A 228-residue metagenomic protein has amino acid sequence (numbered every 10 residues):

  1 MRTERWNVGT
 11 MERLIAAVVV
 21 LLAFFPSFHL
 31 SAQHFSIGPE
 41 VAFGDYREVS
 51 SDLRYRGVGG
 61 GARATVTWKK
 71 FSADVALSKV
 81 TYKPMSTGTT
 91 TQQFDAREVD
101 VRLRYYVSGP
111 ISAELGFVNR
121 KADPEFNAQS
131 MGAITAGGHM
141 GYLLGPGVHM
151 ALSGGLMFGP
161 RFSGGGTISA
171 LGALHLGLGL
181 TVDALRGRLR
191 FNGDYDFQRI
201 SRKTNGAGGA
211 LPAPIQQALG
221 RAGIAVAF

Functional and structural regions predicted by a protein language model:
L30-T87, A227: Short glycine/proline- and aromatic-enriched beta-strand/turn motifs that initiate or cap beta-hairpins
Q33, R54-G60, T81, Q93-V99 (+4 more regions): Residues that define the transmembrane beta-barrel architecture of outer-membrane proteins
F35, T67-F71, Y106-I111, L143-G147 (+1 more regions): Outer-membrane beta-barrel channels and translocator barrels
I37-D45, V75-K79, V101, A113-N119 (+4 more regions): Transmembrane beta-barrel strands of outer-membrane/channel proteins
A42-S50, S78-T87, V118-F126, M157-G165 (+1 more regions): Sequence/structural signature of outer-membrane beta-barrel proteins
G61-T65, D100-R104, G137-H139, G177-T181 (+1 more regions): Outer-membrane beta-barrel architecture
L77-G137: Outer-membrane pore/translocation modules
S169-F228: Predominantly the C-terminal beta-signal and adjacent terminal strand-loop region of outer-membrane beta-barrel
